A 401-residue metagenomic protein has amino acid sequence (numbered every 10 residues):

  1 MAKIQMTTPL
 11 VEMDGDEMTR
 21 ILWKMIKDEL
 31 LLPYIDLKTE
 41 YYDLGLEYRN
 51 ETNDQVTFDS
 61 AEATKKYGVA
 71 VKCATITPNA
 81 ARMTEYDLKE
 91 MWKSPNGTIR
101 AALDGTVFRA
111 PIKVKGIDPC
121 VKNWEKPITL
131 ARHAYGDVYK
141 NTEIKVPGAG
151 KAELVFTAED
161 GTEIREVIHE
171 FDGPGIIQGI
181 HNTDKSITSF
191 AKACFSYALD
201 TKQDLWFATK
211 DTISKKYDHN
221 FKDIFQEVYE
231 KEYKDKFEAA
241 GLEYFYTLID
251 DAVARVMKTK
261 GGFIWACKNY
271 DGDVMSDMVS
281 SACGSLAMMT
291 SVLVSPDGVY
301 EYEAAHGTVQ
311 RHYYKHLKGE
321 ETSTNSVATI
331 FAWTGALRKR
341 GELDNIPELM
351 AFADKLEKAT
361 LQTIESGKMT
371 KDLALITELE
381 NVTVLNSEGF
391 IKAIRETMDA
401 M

Functional and structural regions predicted by a protein language model:
A2-T8, M18, L22-W23, D28-T52 (+1 more regions): N-terminal alpha-helical transmembrane segments of multi-pass membrane transport and channel/translocase proteins
M6-M25, E29, L154-T247: Glycine-rich phosphate/diphosphate-binding loop of Rossmann-like nucleotide-binding domains
Y34-Y41, T201-T209, Y233-Y246, G341-A353 (+1 more regions): Flexible, glycine/charged-enriched surface loops at secondary-structure junctions
L46-S60, K222-F263, C267: N-terminal small/polar loop signature for handling phosphorylated ligands or for N-terminal nucleophile
E47-E159, E163, Y270-V274: N-terminal glycine-rich phosphate/adenylate-binding segment common to multiple enzyme folds
A134-Y135, K140-A191, A198, L343-I346 (+2 more regions): Glycine-rich phosphate/pyrophosphate-binding loop and the adjoining helix
V256-K355, Q362-S366: Glycine-rich phosphate/nucleotide-binding loop
